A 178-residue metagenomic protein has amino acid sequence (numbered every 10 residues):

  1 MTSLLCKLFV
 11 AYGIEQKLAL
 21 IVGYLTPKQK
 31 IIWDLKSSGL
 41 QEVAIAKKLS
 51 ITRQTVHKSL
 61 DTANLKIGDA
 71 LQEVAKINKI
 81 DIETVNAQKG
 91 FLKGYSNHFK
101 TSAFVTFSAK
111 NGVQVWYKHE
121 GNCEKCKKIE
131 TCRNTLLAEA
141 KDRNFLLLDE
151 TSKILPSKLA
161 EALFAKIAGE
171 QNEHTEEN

Functional and structural regions predicted by a protein language model:
C6-P27: Short, Lys/Arg-enriched anionic-surface-contact patches
K28-W33: Short alpha-helical "packing" element that flanks the helix-turn-helix/winged-helix DNA-binding module
G39-Q41: Residue-level signal for the short linker/turn that defines the boundary of a DNA-recognition helix
A44-L49: Short alpha-helical "recognition helix" segments of helix-turn-helix
I67-E83: Short Lys/Arg-enriched helix C-cap and helix-to-coil transition segments that create basic nucleic-acid-contact patches
I80-S157: Helix-turn-helix/homeodomain-like alpha-helical modules used for DNA recognition and transcription-factor dimerization
